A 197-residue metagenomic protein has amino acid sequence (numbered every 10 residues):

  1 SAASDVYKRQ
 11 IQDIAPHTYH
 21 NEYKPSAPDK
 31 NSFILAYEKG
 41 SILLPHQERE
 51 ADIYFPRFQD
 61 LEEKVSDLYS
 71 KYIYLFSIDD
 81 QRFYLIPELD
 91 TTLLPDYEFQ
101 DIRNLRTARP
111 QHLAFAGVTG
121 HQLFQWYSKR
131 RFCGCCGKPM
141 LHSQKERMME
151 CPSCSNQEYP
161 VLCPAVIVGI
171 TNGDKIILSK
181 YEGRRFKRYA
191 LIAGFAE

Functional and structural regions predicted by a protein language model:
A2-Y7: Short, small-residue-biased leader/transition segments that mark boundaries at the very start of proteins
A15-F83: A noncatalytic interaction/capping subdomain that flanks phosphate/NTP-handling catalytic cores
E48, P87-D90, S153-S155: Secondary-structure transition/turn motif
E50-A51, T91-T92, R184-R185: Short, surface-exposed beta-strand-loop junctions and turns on beta-sheet-rich folds
D60-Y127: A broadly conserved sequence feature marking short terminus-proximal activation segments in nucleic acid-centric
G117, Q122-V166: Acidic, metal-coordinating catalytic segment for phosphate/diphosphate chemistry, firing primarily on the Nudix
M149-L191: N-terminal strand-loop-strand
I192-E197: Extended serine/threonine-enriched, polar tracts that run as long, contiguous segments within proteins
